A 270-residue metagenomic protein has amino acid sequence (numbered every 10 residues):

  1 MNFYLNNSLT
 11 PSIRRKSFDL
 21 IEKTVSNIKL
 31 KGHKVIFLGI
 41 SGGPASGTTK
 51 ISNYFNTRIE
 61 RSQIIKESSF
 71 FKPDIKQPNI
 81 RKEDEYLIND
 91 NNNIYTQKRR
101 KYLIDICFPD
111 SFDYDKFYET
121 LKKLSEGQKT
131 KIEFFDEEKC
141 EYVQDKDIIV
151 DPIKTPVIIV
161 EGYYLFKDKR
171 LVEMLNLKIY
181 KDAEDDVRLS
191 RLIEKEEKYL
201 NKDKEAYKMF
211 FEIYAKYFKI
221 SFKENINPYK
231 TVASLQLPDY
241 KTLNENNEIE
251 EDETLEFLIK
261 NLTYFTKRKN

Functional and structural regions predicted by a protein language model:
N2-K31, I153, E194-K198, K219-N270: NTP-dependent small-molecule kinase module
F37-G39: Short hydrophobic/aromatic beta-strand immediately N-terminal to the Walker A/P-loop
G43: P-loop (Walker A) phosphate-binding loop of NTP-binding proteins
G47: Conserved glycine(s) of the Walker
K50-I51, F55: Hydrophobic positions on the alpha1 helix immediately C-terminal to the Walker A/P-loop
S62-I64, K178-Y180, S234-Q236: Conserved beta-strand scaffold positions in the cores of enzyme catalytic domains, especially in NTP/NDP-utilizing
Q63-C140: Conserved nucleotide-sensing/catalytic segment adjacent to the nucleotide-binding pocket in NTP-handling enzymes
Q144-Y199: ATP-dependent NMP and nucleoside kinases share a basic, alpha-helical "lid"
